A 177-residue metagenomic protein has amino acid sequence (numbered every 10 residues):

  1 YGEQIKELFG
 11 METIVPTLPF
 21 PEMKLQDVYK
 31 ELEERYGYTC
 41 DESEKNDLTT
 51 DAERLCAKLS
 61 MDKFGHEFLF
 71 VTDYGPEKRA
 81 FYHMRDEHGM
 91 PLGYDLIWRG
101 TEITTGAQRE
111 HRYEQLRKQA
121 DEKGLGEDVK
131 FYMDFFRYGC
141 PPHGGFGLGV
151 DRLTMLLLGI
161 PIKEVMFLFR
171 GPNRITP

Functional and structural regions predicted by a protein language model:
Y1-R99, E122, E127-D134, G139-C140: Metal-assisted phosphate- and nucleotidyl-transfer catalytic regions
A107-Q108, Y113-P177: Active-site pocket scaffolds in enzymes
